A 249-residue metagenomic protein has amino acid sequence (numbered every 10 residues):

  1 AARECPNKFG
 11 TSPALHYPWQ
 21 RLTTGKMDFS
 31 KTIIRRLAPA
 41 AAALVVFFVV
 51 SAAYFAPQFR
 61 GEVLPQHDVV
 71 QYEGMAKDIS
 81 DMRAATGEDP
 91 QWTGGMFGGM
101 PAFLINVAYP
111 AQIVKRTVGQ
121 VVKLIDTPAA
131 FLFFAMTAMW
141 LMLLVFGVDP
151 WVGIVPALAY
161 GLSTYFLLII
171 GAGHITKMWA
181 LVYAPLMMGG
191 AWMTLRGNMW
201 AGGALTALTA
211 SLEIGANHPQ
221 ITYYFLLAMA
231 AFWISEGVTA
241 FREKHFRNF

Functional and structural regions predicted by a protein language model:
S12, H16-Y54, R247: Start-transfer (signal-anchor) and selected internal transmembrane alpha helices of multi-pass inner/ER membrane
D28-A38, H67-Q71, R83-A84, R196: Transmembrane signal-anchor hairpin modules in multi-pass inner-membrane enzymes, especially those that act on
A38-A42, G119-T127, V148-P156, G202: Membrane-interface starts of transmembrane alpha-helices
F47, F133-F146, P150-T239: Membrane-embedded helix bundles of polyisoprenyl
F48-M139, F146, L158-P185: Membrane-interface coil-to-helix junctions
A240-F249: Membrane-interface helix-loop-helix junctions at transmembrane boundaries of multi-pass membrane enzymes, predominantly
